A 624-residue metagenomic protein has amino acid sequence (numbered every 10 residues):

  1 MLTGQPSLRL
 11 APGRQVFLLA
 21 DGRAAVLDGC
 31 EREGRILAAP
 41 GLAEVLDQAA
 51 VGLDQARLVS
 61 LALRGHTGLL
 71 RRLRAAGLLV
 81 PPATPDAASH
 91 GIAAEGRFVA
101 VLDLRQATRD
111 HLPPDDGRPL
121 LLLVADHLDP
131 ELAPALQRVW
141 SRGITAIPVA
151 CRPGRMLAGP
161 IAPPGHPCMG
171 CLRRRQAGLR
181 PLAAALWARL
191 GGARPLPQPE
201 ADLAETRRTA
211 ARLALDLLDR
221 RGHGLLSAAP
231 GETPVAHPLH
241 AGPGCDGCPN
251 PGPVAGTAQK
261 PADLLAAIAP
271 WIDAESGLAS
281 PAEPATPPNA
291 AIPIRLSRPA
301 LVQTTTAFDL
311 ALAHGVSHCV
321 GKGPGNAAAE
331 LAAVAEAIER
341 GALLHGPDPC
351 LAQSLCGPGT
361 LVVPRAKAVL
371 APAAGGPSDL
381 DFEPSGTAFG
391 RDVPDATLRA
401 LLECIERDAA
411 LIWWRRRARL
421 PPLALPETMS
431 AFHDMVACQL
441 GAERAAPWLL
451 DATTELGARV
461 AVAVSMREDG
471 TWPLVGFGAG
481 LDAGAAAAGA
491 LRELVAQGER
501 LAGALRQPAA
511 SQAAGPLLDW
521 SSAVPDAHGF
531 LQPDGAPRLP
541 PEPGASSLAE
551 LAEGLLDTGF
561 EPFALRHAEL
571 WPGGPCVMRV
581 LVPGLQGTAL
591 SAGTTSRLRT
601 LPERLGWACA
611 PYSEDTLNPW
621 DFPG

Functional and structural regions predicted by a protein language model:
M1-G13: Hydrophobic packing positions characteristic of elongated beta-solenoid/beta-helix-type spike/fiber shafts
G4-P6, G22, V26-D110, P148 (+2 more regions): Long, charge-rich, low-complexity alpha-helical segments
G13-R14, V45: Extended repeat-based interaction scaffolds and adjacent low-complexity, acidic/S/T/P-biased segments that form broad
L58, R72-A75, G222, G231-G624: Helix-biased "structured C-terminal domain" signature
L104, P119-T209, P249: E1/E1-like adenylate-forming module used to activate ubiquitin-like modifiers and sulfur-carrier proteins
D110-R118: Short acidic low-complexity segments
R138-G154, D216-T233: Short, charged low-complexity linear segments at domain edges
A204-G222: Internal hydrophobic alpha-helix adjacent to the cofactor/substrate pocket in enzyme cavities
